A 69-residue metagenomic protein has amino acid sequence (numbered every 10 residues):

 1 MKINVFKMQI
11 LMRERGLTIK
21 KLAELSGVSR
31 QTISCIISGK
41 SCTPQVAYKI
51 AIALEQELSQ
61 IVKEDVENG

Functional and structural regions predicted by a protein language model:
M1-T18: A short, Lys/Arg-rich alpha-helix, primarily the initiator
R13, S34-C35, Q60: Alpha-helical and His/Cys-centered functional microenvironments
L22-A23: Short alpha-helical "recognition helix" segments of helix-turn-helix
V28-C42: Recognition helix of helix-turn-helix/homeodomain-like DNA-binding domains that insert into the DNA major groove
G39-I52: Short, basic-rich loop-to-helix N-cap that marks the start of a DNA-contacting helix
E55-G69: Short C-terminal boundary/hinge segments that cap the last helix of small helical domains
